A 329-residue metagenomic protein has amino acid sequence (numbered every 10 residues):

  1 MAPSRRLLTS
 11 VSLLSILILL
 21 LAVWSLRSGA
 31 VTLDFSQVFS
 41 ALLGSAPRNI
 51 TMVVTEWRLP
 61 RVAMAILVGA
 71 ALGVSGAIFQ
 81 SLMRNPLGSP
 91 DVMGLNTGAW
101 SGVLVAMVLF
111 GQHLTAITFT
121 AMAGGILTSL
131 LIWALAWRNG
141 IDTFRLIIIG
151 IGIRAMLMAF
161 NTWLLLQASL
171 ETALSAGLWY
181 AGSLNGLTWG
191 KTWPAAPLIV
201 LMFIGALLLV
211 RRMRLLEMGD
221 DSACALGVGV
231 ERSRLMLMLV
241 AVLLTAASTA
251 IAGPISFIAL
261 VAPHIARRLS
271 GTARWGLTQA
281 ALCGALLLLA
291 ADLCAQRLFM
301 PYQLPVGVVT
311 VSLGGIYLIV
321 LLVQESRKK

Functional and structural regions predicted by a protein language model:
M1-K329: Alpha-helical transmembrane segments in inner-membrane proteins
